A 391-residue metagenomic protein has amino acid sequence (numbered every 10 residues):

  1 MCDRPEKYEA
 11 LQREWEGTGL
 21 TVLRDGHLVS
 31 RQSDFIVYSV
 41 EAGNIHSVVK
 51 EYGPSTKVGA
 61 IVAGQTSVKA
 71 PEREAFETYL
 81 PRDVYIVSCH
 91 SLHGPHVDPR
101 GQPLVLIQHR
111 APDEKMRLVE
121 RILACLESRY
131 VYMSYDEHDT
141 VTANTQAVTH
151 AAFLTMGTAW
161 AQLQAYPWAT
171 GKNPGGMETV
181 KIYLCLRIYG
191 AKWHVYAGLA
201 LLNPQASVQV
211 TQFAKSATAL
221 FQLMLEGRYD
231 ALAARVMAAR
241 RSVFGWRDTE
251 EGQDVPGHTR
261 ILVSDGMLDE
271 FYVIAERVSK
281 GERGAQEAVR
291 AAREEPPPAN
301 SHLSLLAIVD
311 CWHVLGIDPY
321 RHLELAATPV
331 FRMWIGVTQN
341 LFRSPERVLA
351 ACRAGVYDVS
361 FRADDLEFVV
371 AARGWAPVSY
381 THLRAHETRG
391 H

Functional and structural regions predicted by a protein language model:
M1-E14: NAD(P)-binding Rossmann-fold cofactor-contacting core
H27-G53: Rossmann-like NAD(P)-binding element
T56-P71: ADP-ribose/adenylate-binding Rossmann-like module
K69-A143: Rossmann-fold dinucleotide-binding core
H138-H194, T211, E270-Y272, E276-G316 (+2 more regions): Active-site-proximal catalytic alpha-helix in oxidoreductases
T170-K280, R347, A351-P377: Interdomain hinge/lid region at the active-site interface of Rossmann-like NAD(P)-dependent oxidoreductases
P296-Y380: Substrate-recognition/cap regions that form aromatic- and gly/pro-loop-enriched pockets for small-molecule ligands
T381-G390: Conserved small/polar residues in nucleotide/adenosyl-binding loops
